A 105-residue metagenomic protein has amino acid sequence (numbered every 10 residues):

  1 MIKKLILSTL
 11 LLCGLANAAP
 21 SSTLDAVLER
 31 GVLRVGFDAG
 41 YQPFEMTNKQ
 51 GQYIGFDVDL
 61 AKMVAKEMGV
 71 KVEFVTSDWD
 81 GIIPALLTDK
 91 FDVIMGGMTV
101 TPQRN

Functional and structural regions predicted by a protein language model:
I2-S8: Sec-dependent signal peptide recognition, specifically the positively charged N-region followed immediately by
L10-A19: Hydrophobic h-region of N-terminal signal peptides that target proteins for export in Gram-negative bacteria
G14, G31, D57, T76-D78 (+1 more regions): Conserved functional loop/turn residues at catalytic and ligand-binding sites
A18-R30: Bacterial Sec-exported substrate-binding components of ABC uptake systems
E29-L33, G40, M68-V70, V75: Envelope-exposed proteins and targeting segments
G31-I54: Short glycine-rich His-centered loop
T47-G69: Short, polar/charged alpha-helical segment
K62, K66, K71-N105: Acidic, polar ligand-binding/catalytic clefts
